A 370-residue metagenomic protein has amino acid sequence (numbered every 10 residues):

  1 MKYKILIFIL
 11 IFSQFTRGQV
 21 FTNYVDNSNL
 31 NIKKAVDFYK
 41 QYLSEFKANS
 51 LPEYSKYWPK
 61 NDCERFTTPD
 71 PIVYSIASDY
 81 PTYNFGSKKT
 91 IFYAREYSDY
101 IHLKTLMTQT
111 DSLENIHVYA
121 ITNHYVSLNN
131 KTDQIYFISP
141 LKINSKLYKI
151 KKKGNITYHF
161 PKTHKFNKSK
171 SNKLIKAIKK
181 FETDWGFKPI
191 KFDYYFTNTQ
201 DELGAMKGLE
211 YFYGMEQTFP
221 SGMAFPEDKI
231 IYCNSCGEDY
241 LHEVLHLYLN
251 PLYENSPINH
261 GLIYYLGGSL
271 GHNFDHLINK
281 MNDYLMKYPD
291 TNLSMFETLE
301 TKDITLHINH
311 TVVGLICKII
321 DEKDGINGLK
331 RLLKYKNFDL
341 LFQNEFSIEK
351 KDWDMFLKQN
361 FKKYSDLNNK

Functional and structural regions predicted by a protein language model:
M1-N23: Bacterial Sec-dependent N-terminal signal peptides
T16-K149: N-terminal low-structure segments adjacent to metalloprotease catalytic domains across cellular compartments
N29-D37, A48, H164-I175, I231-D239 (+3 more regions): Soluble non-cytosolic domains of exported or imported proteins
V36-K40, S171-I178, L241-L245, H260-Y264 (+2 more regions): Extracytoplasmic/secreted envelope proteins and their assembly/folding machinery, especially bacterial periplasmic
Y42-F46, A177-W185, I320, F342: Hydrophobic, Leu/Ile/Phe/Ala-enriched alpha-helical segments that form helix-helix packing faces
D79-T110, S235, D239-V244, Y248 (+3 more regions): Short N-terminal secondary-structure initiator segments
Y148-N255: Juxtacatalytic substrate-recognition/specificity segment
L252-K370: Acidic/His/Gly-enriched intrinsically disordered linker/tail segments that often contain short helix/coil "MoRF-like"
